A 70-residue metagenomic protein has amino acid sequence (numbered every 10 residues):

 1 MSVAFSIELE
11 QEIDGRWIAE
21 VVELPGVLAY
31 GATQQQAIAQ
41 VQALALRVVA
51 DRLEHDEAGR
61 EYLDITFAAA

Functional and structural regions predicted by a protein language model:
M1-S6, Q35-A70: Short, charged, surface-exposed hinge/linker loops at domain edges that act as mobile lids or interdomain connectors
F5, E23-G26: Short amphipathic alpha-helical segments
E10-V22: Short aromatic-glycine-(Arg/Gly/Cys) micro-motifs in beta-strand/loop hairpins
V21-L24, Q42: ATP/adenylate-binding site constellation spanning eukaryotic-like Ser/Thr protein kinases, ABC-transporter
P25-Q36: A short, exposed loop/beta-hairpin motif centered on an aromatic-Gly-Thr core
